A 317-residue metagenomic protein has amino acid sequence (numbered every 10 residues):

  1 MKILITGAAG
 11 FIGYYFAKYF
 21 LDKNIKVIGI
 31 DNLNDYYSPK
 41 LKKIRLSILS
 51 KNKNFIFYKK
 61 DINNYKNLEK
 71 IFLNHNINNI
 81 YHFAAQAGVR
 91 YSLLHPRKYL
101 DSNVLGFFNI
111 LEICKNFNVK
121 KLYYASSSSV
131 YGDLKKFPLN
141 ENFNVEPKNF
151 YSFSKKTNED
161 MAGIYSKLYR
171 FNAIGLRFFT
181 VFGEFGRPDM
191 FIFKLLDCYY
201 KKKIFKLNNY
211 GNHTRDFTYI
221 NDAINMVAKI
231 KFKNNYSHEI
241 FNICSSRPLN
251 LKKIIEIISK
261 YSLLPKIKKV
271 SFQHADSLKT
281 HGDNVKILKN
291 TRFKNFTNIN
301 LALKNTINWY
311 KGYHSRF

Functional and structural regions predicted by a protein language model:
M1-V181, K304-W309, Y313: N-terminal Rossmann-like NAD(P)+-binding domain of SDR-like oxidoreductases, especially those catalyzing
Y15, K40-I44, K70, Y91-L94 (+5 more regions): Generic recognition of short, well-ordered alpha-helical segments
F16, K60, Y199-F317: C-terminal substrate-binding subdomain of Rossmann-fold SDR/epimerase-dehydratase oxidoreductases
Y36, N74, Q86, F185 (+2 more regions): Residues at alpha-helix boundaries and the short loops/turns that link adjacent helices
L41, K136-F137, K148-F150, D160-K229 (+2 more regions): NAD(P)-dependent short-chain dehydrogenase/reductase
L49, A162, L195, I287-L288: Structural element of the ATP-grasp superfamily
Y65, G183, Q273-S277: A short acidic, often aromatic-flanked loop/helix-cap motif at beta-alpha or helix-coil junctions that lines enzyme
K66, N78, R90, R97 (+9 more regions): Residues in well-ordered alpha-helical elements
